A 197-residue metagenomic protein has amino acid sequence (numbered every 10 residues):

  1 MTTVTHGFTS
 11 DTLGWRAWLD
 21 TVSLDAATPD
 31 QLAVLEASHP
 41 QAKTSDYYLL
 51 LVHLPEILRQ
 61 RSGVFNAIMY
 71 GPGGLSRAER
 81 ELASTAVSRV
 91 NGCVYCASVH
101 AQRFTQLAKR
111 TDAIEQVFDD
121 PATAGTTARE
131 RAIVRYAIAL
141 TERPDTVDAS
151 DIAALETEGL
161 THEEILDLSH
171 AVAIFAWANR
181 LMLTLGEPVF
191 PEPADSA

Functional and structural regions predicted by a protein language model:
M1-A197: Hydrophobic alpha-helical segments
